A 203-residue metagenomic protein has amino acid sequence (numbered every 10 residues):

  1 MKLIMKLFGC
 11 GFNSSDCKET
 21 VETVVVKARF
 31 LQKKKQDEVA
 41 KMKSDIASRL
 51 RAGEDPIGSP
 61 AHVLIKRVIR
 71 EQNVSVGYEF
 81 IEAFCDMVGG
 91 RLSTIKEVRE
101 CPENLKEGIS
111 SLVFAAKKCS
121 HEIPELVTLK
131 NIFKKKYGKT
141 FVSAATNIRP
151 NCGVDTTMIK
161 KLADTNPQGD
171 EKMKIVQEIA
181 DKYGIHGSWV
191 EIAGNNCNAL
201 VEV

Functional and structural regions predicted by a protein language model:
M1-E19, T23, F30, M87-V203: Long C-terminal interaction segments enriched in charged/acidic composition
M1-S48, H62-A83, G89: N-terminal cationic and glycine-rich segments that engage phosphates or anionic surfaces
V39-K41, R51, L126, G169: Intrinsically disordered, low-complexity regulatory regions enriched in Ser/Pro/Gly/Thr and acidic residues
R51-I57: Charged, alpha-helical scaffolding/interaction elements associated with membrane systems
